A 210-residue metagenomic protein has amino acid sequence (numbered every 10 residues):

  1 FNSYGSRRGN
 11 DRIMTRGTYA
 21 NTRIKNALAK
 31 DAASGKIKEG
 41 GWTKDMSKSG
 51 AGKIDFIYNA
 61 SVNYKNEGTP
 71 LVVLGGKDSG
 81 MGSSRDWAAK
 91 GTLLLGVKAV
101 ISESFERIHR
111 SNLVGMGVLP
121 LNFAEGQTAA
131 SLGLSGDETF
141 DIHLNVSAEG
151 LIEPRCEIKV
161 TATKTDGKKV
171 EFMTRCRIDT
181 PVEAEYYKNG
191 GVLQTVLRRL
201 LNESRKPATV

Functional and structural regions predicted by a protein language model:
F1-V210: Fe-S-dependent hydro-lyases/dehydratases of central metabolism
